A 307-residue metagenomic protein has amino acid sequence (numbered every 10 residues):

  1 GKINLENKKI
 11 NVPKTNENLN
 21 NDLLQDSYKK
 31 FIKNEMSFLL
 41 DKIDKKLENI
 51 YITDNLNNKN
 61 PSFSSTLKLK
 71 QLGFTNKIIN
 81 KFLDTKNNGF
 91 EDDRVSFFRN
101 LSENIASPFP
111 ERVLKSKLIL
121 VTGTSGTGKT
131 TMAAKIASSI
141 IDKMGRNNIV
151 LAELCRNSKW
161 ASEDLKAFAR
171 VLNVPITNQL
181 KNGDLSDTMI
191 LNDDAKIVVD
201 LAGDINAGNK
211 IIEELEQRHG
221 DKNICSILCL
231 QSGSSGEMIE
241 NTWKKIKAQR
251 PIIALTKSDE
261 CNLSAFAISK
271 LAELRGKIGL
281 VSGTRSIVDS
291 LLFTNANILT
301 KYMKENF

Functional and structural regions predicted by a protein language model:
G1-P108: Non-catalytic terminal/linker segments enriched in charged/polar, low-complexity residues
I32, L39-I50, S65, L69 (+2 more regions): NTP-binding/hydrolysis catalytic cores, primarily Walker-type P-loop NTPases
F109-S116: Phosphate-binding P-loop
T122-S125, M144, I149-W160, D164-E214 (+1 more regions): Switch II (G3) loop of P-loop NTPases
K129: Conserved lysine of the Walker
M132, I136, D164: Hydrophobic positions on the alpha1 helix immediately C-terminal to the Walker A/P-loop
N148-V150, K222-L230, I246-V288: Conserved beta-strand/loop subsegment of P-loop NTPase cores
G203-N209, K222-I239, E260-C261: Conserved Switch II/interswitch segment of TRAFAC-class P-loop GTPases
